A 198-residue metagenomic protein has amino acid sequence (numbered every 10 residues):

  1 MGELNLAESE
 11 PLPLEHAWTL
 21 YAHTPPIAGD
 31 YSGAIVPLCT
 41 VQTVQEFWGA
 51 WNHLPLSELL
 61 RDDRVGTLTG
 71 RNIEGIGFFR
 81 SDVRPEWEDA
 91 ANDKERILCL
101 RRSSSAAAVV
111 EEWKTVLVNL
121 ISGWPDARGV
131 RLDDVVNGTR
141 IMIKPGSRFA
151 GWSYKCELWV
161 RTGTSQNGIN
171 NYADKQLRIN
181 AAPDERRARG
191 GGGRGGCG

Functional and structural regions predicted by a protein language model:
M1-P11: Plant-biased recognition of short, low-complexity, intrinsically disordered N-terminal tails
G2-E3, E15-H16, G33, L54 (+2 more regions): Conserved NAD+-utilizing ADP-ribose enzyme module
E10-S32: Short aromatic-glycine-(Arg/Gly/Cys) micro-motifs in beta-strand/loop hairpins
I35-T40: A short, exposed loop/beta-hairpin motif centered on an aromatic-Gly-Thr core
V44-A50: Short amphipathic alpha-helices within nucleic acid-binding modules
